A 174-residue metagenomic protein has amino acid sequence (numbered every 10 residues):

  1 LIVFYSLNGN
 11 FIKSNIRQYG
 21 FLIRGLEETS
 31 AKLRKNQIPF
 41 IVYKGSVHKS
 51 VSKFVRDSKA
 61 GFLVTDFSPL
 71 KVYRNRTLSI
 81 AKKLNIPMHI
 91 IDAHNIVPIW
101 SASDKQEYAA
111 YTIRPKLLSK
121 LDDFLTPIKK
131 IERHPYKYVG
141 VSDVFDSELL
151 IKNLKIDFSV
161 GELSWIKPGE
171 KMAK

Functional and structural regions predicted by a protein language model:
L1-E132: Trp/Phe/Arg-rich N-terminal binding region typifying the photolyase-homology
Q106-K174: Glycine/tryptophan-enriched, flexible segments
